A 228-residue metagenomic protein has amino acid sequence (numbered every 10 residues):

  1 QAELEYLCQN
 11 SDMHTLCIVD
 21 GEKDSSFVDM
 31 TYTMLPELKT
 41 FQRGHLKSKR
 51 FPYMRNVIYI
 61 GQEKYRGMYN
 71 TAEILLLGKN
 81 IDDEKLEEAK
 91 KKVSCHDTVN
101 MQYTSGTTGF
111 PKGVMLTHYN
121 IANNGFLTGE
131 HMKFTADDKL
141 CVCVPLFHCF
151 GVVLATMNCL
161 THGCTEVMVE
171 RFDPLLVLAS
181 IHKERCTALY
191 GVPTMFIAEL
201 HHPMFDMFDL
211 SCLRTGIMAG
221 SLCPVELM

Functional and structural regions predicted by a protein language model:
Q1-L76: Structural core segment of the AMP-binding/adenylate-forming
L7, L16, V57, G163 (+2 more regions): Residue-level signal for inorganic ion chemistry
I18-T40, V144, E170-D173, C186-M228: Adenylate-forming
E63-T98: Flexible, low-complexity linker/hinge segments
K90-K92, H96-N123: Conserved AMP-binding A3 loop
C95, A136-D137, C212-L213: Phosphate-coordination loops involved in phosphoryl transfer and adenosine-cofactor binding
T98, T104-T107, L140, L146 (+3 more regions): Conserved S/T- and glycine-rich ATP-binding loop of Class I adenylate-forming
A122-K139, F147-A188, A198, H202-M204: Conserved AMP-binding/adenylation subdomain of ANL enzymes
